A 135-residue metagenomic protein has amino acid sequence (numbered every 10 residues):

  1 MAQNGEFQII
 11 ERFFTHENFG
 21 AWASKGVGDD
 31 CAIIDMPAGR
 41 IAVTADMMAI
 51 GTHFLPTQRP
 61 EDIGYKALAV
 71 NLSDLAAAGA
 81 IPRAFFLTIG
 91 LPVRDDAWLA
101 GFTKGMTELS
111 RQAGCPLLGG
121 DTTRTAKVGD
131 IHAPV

Functional and structural regions predicted by a protein language model:
M1-R59, A78, L87, E108-L109 (+1 more regions): Extreme N-terminal cap/leader segments of soluble proteins
F7, K66, I131-A133: Alpha-helical membrane and juxtamembrane elements of multi-pass inner-membrane transport and channel proteins
A23-K25, L55-V70, R94-K104: Glycine-rich anion/phosphate-binding loops
D29-C31, A67, P82, T122-T123: Short, flexible micro-motifs
P37, M48, R83-V135: Glycine-rich anion-binding loops of enzyme active sites
P60-A84, K104-Q112: Small-aliphatic-rich amphipathic alpha-helix that forms the alpha element of a beta-alpha
